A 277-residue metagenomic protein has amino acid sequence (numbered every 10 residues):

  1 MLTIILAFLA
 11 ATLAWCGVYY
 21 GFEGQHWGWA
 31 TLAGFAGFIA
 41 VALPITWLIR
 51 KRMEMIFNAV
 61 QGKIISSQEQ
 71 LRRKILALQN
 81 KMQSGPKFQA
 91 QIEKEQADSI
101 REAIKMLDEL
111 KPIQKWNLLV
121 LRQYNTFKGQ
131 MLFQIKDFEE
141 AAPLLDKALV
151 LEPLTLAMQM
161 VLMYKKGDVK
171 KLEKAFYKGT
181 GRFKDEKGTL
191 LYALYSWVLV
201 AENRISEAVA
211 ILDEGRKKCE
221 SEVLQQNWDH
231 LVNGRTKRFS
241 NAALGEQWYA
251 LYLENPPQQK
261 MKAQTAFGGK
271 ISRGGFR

Functional and structural regions predicted by a protein language model:
M1-A59, P257-R277: Helical anchoring/docking segments at protein termini
Q25-N125: N-terminal topogenic membrane-targeting module
K51, Q70, N117, L151 (+5 more regions): Alpha-solenoid repeat scaffolds
Q61, Q130, V161, W197-V198 (+1 more regions): Residue-level recognition of tetratricopeptide repeat
E95-Q96, W116-L194: Alpha-helical adaptor scaffolds
I100-K111, F138-K147, V169-F183, I205-G215 (+1 more regions): Alpha-helical repeat scaffolds
R182-R277: Long, non-transmembrane cytosolic or organellar matrix-exposed soluble domains/tails of integral membrane proteins
